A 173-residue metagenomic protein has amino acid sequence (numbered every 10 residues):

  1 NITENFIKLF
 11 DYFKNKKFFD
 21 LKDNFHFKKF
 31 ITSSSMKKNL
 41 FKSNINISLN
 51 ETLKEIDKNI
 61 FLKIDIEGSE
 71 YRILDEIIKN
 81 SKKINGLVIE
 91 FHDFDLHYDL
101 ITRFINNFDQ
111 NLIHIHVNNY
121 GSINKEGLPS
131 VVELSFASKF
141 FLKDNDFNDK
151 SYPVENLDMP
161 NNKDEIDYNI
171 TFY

Functional and structural regions predicted by a protein language model:
N1-Y173: Phosphate/nucleotide-binding beta-alpha loop and adjacent structural elements of enzyme active sites
